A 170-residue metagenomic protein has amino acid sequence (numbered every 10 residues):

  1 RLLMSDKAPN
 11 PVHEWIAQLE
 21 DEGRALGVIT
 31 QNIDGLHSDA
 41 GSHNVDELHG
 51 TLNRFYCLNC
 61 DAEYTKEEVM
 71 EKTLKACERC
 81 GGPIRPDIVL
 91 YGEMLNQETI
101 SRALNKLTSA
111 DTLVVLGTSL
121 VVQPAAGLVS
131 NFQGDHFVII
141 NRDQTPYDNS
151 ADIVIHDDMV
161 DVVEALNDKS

Functional and structural regions predicted by a protein language model:
R1-S170: Conserved catalytic alpha/beta core of Sir2/sirtuin-type deacylases, generalized to analogous enzyme cores that bind
